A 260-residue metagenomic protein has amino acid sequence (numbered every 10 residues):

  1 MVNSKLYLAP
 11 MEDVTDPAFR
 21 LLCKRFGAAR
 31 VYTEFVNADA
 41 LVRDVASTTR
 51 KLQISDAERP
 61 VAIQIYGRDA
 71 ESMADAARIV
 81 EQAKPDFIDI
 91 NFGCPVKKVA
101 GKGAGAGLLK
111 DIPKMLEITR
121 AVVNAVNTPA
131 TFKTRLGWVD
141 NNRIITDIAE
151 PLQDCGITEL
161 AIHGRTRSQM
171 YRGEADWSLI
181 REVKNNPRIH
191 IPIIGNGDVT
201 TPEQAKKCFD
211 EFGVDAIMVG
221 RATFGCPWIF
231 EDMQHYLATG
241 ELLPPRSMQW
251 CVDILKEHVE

Functional and structural regions predicted by a protein language model:
M1-Y7, E12, P17-A18, E117 (+6 more regions): Alpha/beta catalytic cores of nucleotide-metabolism and tRNA/nucleoside-modifying enzymes
L8, C23, E34, I63 (+6 more regions): Conserved, mostly hydrophobic/aromatic
P10, F35, I65-G67, F92 (+4 more regions): A cross-domain feature marking catalytic cores of carbohydrate-active enzymes and several ubiquitous metabolic/repair
M11-D86: Glycine-rich, positively charged N-terminal anion/phosphate-binding segment
T33, F87-P95, D154-G164, V219-T223: Non-cysteine beta-strand/loop elements that form the S-adenosyl-L-methionine
V36-V42, G67-A70, G93-A106, I162-Q169: Conserved radical SAM core fold
E71-S72, P129, T134-D147: Active-site glycine- and acidic-residue-rich loops that bind and position anionic ligands or nucleotide-like cofactors
K97-K114, S168-W177, A238-P244: Glycine-rich tight-turn/loop motif centered on a GG-T
